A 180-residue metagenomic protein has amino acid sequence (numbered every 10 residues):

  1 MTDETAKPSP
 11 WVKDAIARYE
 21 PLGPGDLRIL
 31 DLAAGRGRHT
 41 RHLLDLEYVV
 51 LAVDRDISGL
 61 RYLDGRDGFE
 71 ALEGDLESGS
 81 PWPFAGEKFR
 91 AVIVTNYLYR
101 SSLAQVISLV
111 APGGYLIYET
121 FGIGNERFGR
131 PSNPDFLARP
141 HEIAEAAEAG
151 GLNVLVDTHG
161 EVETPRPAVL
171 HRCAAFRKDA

Functional and structural regions predicted by a protein language model:
M1-G23: S-adenosyl-L-methionine
D26-G35: Conserved class I S-adenosyl-L-methionine
G37-S78: Class I SAM-dependent methyltransferase SAM/SAH-binding core
P81-A91: A short acidic, Gly/Pro-enriched loop at the edge of an enzyme's catalytic core that lines a small-molecule cofactor
L98-I107: A short, conserved alpha-helix within the catalytic core of class I
G114-G124: Conserved beta-strand signature within the Rossmann-like core of class I S-adenosyl-L-methionine
D135-G151: Short alpha-helix
V162-A180: Core SAM-dependent methyltransferase catalytic element
